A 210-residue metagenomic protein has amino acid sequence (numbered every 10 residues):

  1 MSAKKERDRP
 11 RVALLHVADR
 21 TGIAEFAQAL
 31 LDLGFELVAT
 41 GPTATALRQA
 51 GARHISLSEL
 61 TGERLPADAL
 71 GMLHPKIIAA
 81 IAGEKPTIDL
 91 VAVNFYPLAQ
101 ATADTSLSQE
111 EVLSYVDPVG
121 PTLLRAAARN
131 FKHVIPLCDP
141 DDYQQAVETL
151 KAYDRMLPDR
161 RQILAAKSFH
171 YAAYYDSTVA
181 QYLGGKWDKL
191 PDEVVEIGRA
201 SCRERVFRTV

Functional and structural regions predicted by a protein language model:
M1-S56: N-terminal glycine-/serine-/threonine-rich phosphate-binding loop
K4-R11, E63-L65, G71-I78, A99-L107 (+1 more regions): Gly-rich Lys/Arg/Thr-decorated short loops/hinges at beta-loop-alpha junctions or inter-strand turns that position
L15, E36-P42, I55-L57, A92-V93 (+3 more regions): General beta-strand structural signal in soluble alpha/beta enzymes
E25-A27, R48-A52, E59, P66-D68 (+5 more regions): Short acidic, glycine/serine/threonine-rich loops at helix termini
L33, A103-Y115, F131-L137, T149-D159 (+1 more regions): Flexible, glycine/proline-enriched loop segments at strand-loop-helix junctions that form or flank small-ligand binding
P42-L98: Glycine-rich nucleotide/cofactor/substrate-binding loop typically near the N-terminus or early in the first domain
A82-A128: Active-site/ligand-binding-proximal alpha/beta "capping" segment
D141-R205: Active-site loops and adjacent core secondary-structure elements that bind or stabilize anionic groups
